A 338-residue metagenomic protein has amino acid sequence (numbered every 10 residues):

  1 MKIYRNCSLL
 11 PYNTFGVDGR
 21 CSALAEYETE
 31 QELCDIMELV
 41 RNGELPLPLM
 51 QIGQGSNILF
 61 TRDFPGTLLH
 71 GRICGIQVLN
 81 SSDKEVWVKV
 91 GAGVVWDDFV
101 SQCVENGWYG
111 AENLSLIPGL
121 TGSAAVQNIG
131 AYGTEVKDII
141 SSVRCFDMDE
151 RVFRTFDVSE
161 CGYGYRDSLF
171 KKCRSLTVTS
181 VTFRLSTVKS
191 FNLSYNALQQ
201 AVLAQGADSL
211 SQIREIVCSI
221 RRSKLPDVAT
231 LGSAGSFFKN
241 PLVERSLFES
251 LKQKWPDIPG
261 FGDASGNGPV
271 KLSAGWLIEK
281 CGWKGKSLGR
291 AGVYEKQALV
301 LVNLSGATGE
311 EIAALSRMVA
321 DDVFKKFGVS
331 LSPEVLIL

Functional and structural regions predicted by a protein language model:
K2-E150: Anion-binding (especially nucleotide phosphate/pyrophosphate-binding) glycine-rich loop and adjoining beta-alpha core
Y4-R5, P11-V17, F153-V302, G306-E310 (+1 more regions): Phosphate/pyrophosphate- and phosphate-bearing ligand-binding catalytic cores of soluble enzymes
T29, G55, G119, R151 (+4 more regions): Residue-level signal for inorganic ion chemistry
I36-V40, Y195, L315-V319: Short amphipathic alpha-helices in soluble, non-transmembrane regions that often serve as interface/regulatory elements
G43-L47, A320-F327: A common structural junction motif
W108, G309-L315: Beta-rich strand-turn-strand
